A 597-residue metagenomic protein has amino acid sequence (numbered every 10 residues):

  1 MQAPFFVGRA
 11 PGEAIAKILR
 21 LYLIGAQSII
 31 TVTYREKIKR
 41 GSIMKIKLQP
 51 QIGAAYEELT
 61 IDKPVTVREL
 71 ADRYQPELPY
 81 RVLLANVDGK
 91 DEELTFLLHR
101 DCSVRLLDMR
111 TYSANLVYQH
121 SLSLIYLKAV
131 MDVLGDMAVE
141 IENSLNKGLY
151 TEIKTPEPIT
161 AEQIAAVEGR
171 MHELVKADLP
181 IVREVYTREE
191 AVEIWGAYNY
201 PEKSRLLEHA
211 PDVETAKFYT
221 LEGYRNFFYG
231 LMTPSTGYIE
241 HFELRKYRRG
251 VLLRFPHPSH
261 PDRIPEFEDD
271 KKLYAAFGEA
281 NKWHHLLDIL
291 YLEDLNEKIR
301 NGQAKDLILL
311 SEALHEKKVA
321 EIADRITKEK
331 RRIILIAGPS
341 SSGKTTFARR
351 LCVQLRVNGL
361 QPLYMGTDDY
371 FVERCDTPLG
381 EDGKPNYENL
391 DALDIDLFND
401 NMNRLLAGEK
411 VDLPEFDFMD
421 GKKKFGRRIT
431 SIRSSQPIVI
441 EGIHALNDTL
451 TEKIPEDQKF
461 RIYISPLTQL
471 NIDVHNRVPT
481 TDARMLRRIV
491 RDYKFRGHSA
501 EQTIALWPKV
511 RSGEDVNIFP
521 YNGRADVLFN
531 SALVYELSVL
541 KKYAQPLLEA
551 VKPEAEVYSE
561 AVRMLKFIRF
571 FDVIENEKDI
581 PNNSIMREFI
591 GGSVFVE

Functional and structural regions predicted by a protein language model:
S28-T33, K37-K147, P156-E157, G169-R170: Ubiquitin-like/PB1-type beta-grasp interaction modules and other compact soluble beta-rich domains
F96-N115, A129, A138-K317, I322: Auxiliary tRNA-acceptor-end handling modules of aminoacyl-tRNA synthetases
I336: Hydrophobic anchor at the beta1->P-loop junction of P-loop NTPases
K344: Conserved lysine of the Walker
F347, L351: Hydrophobic positions on the alpha1 helix immediately C-terminal to the Walker A/P-loop
N358-C375: Short beta-strand-centered segment that lines the nucleotide-binding/catalytic pocket of NTP-utilizing
D376-M419: Conserved nucleotide-sensing/catalytic segment adjacent to the nucleotide-binding pocket in NTP-handling enzymes
T451-E597: Conserved NTP phosphate-binding and transfer environment spanning the P-loop NTPase/kinase superfamily
